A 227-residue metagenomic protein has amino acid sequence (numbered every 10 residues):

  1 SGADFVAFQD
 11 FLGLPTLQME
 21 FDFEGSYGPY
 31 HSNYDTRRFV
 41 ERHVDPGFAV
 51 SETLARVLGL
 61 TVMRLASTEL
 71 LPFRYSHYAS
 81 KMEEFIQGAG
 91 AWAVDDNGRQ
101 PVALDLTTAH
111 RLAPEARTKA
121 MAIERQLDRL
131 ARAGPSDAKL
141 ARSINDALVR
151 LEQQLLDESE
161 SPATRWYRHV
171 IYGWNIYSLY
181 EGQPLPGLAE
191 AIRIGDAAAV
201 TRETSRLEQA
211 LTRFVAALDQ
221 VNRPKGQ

Functional and structural regions predicted by a protein language model:
S1-Q227: Secretory-pathway/membrane protein signature
